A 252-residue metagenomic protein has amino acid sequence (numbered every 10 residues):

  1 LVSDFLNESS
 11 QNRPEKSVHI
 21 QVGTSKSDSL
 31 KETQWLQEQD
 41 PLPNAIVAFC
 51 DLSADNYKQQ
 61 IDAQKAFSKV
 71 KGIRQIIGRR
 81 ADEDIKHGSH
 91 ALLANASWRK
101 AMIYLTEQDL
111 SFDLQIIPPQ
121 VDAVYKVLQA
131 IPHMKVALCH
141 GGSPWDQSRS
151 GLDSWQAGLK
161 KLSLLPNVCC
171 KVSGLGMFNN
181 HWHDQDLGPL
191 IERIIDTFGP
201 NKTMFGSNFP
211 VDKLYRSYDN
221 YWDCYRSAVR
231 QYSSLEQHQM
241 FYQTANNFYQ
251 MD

Functional and structural regions predicted by a protein language model:
L1-K16, R193, T197-M204, K213-D252: Mid-to-C-terminal alpha-helical segments outside catalytic/metal-binding sites
L1-P41, A63-Q64: Alpha-helical scaffold segments that flank or form the walls of functional sites
L1-V18, A66-S89, L93-A94, M134-K135 (+2 more regions): Active-site gating loops and adjacent loop-to-helix segments of metal-dependent hydrolytic enzymes
V2-N7, T33-Q37, Y57-D62, W98-M102 (+4 more regions): Generic structural signal for well-ordered alpha-helices, preferentially at hydrophobic/aromatic core positions
S17, I46, I73, L105 (+5 more regions): Conserved, mostly hydrophobic/aromatic
Q21-K26, A48-S53, G142-D146, G176-N179 (+1 more regions): Short histidine/acidic/glycine/proline-rich micro-motifs that form metal- and phosphate-coordinating active-site loops
S27-P119, K171-F178: Active-site gating/metal-coordination segments in enzymes
S89-M204: Catalytic pocket-lining loop regions of alpha/beta-barrel enzymes, especially the amidohydrolase/enolase/GH5 lineages
